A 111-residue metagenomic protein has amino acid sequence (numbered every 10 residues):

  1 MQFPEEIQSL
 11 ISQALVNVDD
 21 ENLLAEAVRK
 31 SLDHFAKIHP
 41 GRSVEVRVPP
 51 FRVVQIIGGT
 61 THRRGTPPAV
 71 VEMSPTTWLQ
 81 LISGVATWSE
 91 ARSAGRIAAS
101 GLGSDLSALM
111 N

Functional and structural regions predicted by a protein language model:
M1-L15, P68-N111: C-terminal interaction segments
M1-V54, L109-N111: Acidic, aliphatic-rich amphipathic alpha-helical segments
L15, E26, G58-H62, V71: General secondary-structure edge motif
N22, G65-A69: Short coil/turn segments at secondary-structure boundaries
A36-P40, G65, S89: A generic structural signal for short, solvent-exposed coil/turn residues that cap or connect secondary-structure
R47-V48, Q55-T60, R64-G65: Mature extracellular/passenger domains of Gram-negative fimbrial/pilin and adhesin proteins
